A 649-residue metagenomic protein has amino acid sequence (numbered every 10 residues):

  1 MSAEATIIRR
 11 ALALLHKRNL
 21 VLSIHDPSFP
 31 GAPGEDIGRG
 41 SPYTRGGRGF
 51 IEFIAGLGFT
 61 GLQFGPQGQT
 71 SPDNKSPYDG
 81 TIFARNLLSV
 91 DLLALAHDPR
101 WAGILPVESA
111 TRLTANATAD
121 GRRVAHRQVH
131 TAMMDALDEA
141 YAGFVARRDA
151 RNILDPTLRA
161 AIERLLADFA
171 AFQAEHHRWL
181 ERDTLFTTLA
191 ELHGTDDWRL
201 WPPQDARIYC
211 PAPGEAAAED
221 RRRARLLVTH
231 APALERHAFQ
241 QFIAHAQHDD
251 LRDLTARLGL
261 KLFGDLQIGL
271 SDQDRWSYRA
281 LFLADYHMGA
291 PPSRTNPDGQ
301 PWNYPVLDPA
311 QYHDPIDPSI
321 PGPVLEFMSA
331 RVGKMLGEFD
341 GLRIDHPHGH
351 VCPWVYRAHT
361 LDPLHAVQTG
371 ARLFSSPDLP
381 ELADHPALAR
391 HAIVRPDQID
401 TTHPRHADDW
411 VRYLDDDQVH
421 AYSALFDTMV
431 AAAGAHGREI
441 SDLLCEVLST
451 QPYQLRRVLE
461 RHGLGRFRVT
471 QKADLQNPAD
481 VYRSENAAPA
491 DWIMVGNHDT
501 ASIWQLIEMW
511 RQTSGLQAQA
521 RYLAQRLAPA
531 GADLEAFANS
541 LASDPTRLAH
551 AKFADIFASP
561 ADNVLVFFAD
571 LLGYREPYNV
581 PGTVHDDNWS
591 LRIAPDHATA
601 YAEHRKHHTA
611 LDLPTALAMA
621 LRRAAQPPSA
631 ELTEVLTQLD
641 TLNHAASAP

Functional and structural regions predicted by a protein language model:
M1-S2, K261, N643-P649: N-terminal capping/interface segment
S2-R39, D73-A246, G269-L565, A569-D570 (+3 more regions): Alpha-amylase-like alpha-glycosidases and glucanotransferases acting on alpha-linked glucans and related
L14-L15, P42-G68, E338-F339, I556: Catalytic domains of carbohydrate-active enzymes, especially glycoside hydrolases
F53-G58, L254, L258, A432 (+1 more regions): A short, Lys/Arg-enriched amphipathic alpha-helix followed by its capping loop at the start of a domain
F242-R257, K261: Active-site pocket-lining segments that scaffold enzyme catalytic pockets across diverse folds
D265: Ligand-binding beta-strand-loop-alpha-helix segment within the catalytic cores of soluble metabolic enzymes
P386, I399-R405, L621, Q626-A648: C-terminal catalytic domain of photolyase/cryptochrome flavoproteins, centering on the FAD-binding pocket
G573-L632, A645-S647: Structured C-terminal cap/extension of enzyme domains
